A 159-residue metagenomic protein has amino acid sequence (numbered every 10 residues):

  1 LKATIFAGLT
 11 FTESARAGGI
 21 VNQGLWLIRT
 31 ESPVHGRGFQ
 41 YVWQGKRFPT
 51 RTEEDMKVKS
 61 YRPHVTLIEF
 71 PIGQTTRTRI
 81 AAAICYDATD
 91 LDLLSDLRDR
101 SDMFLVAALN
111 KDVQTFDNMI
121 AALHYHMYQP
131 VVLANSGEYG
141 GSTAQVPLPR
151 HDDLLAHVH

Functional and structural regions predicted by a protein language model:
L1-F6, T12, G18-G19, R79 (+1 more regions): CN hydrolase (nitrilase-like) catalytic-core segments centered on the catalytic cysteine and neighboring Lys/Glu
E13-D99, N118-M119: Active-site catalytic loop in hydrolytic enzyme cores
